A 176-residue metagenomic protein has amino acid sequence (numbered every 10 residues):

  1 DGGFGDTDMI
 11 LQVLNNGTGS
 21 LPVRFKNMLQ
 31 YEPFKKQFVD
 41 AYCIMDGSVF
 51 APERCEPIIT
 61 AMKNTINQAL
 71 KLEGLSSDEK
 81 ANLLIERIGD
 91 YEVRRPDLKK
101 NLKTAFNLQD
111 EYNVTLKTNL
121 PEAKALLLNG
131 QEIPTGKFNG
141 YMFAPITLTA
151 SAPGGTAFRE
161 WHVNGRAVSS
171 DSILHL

Functional and structural regions predicted by a protein language model:
D1-K117: Middle-to-C-terminal accessory/interaction subdomains
K99-N101, A123-L126: Short, solvent-exposed loop/turn elements at domain surfaces
E111-N113, A123-A125, P145, A157-E160: Exposed beta-strand and adjacent loop surfaces of beta-rich binding modules that mediate intermolecular recognition
T118, K124-Q131, F158-G165: Change to "...patches in solvent-exposed regions of secreted, membrane-anchored, or virion-exposed structural
K124, S170-S172: Extracellular/luminal ectodomains and secreted, surface-exposed scaffolds of diverse proteins
E132-G136, A167-S170: Extracellular beta-sheet repeat scaffolds used for adhesion and glycan interaction
N139-F143, S172-L176: Solvent-exposed segments in extracellular or luminal domains encompassing
P145-S170: Surface-exposed interfaces of beta-sheet-rich extracellular modules
